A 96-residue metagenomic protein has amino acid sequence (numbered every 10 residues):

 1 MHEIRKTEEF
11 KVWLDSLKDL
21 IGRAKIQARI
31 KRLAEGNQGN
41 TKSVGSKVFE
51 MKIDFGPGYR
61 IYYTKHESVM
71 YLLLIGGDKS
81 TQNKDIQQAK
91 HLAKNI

Functional and structural regions predicted by a protein language model:
M1-K31: Solvent-exposed, charged helical/coil patches that constitute nucleic-acid or partner-interaction surfaces
E3-I4, V12, R23, Q38 (+2 more regions): Enriched for short, Lys/Arg-rich terminal
L17, L33, L72-L74: Generic leucine side-chain signal with a strong bias for well-ordered alpha-helical environments
A28-F55: A short, surface-exposed loop/turn module that caps and links secondary-structure elements
